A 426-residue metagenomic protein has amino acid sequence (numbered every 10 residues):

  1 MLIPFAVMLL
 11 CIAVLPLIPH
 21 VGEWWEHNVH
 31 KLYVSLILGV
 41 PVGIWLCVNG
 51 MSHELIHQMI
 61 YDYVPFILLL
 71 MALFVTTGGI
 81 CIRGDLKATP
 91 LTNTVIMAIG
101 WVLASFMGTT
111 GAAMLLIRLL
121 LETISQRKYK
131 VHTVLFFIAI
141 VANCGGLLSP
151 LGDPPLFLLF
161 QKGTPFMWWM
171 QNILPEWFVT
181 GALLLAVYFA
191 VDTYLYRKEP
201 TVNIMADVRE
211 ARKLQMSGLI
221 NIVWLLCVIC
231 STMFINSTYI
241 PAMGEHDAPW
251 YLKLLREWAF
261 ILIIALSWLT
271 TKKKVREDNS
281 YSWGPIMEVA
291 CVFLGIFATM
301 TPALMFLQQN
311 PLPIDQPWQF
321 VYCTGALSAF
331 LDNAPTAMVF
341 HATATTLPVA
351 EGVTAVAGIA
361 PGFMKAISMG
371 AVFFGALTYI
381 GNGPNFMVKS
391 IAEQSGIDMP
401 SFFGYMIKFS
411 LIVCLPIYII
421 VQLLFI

Functional and structural regions predicted by a protein language model:
M1, E23-Y33, H53-P65, F166-E176 (+4 more regions): Interfacial loop-to-helix junctions that mark the boundaries of transmembrane helices in multi-pass membrane
M1-P4, Q58-L70, W168-V187, D247-L262 (+2 more regions): Alpha-helical transmembrane segments
L2-I12, H27-I44, Y63-L73, S217-C227 (+2 more regions): Hydrophobic mid-bilayer segments of alpha-helices in multi-pass membrane transport proteins, especially secondary
M8-H20, T76, G111, L115 (+6 more regions): Juxtamembrane interface elements at the cytosolic ends of transmembrane helices in multi-pass membrane proteins
L17-V21, P41-I60, F74-A88, V102-L115 (+3 more regions): Transmembrane alpha-helix boundary signature
G43, A104, M114-Y129, T133-F137 (+5 more regions): Membrane-interfacial helix-loop connectors
Y129, L148-S149, L158, M167-M216 (+1 more regions): Juxtamembrane and boundary regions of transmembrane helices in multi-pass small-molecule transporters and channels
L225-P348: Transmembrane helical segments that form the transport core of multi-pass membrane transport proteins
